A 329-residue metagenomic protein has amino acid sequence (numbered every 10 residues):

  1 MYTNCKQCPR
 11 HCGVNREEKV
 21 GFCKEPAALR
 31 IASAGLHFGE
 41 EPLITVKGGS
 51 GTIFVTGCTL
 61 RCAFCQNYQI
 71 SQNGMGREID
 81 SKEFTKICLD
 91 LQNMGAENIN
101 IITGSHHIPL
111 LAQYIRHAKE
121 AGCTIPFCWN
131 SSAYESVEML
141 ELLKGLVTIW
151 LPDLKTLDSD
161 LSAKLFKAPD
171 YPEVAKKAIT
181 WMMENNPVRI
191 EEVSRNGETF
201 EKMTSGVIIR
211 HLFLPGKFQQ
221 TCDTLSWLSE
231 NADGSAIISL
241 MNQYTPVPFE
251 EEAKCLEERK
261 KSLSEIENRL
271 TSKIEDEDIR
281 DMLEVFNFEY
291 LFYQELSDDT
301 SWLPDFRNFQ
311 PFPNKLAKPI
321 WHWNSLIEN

Functional and structural regions predicted by a protein language model:
M1-K19, V188-N329: Auxiliary Fe-S-binding modules of radical SAM enzymes
C23-W150, D158-S159, T204: Conserved Radical SAM active-site core
S71, I108, A133-S136, L154-P172 (+3 more regions): Conserved radical SAM core fold
I79, H106, F166-V174, G216 (+2 more regions): Alpha-helix N-cap and loop-to-helix initiation/capping positions
F84, L111, L140, A175 (+3 more regions): Aromatic/hydrophobic pocket-lining residues that form the small-molecule binding cavity in soluble enzyme cores
Y114-P126, K177-N185, D276-L283: Alpha-helix-loop-beta-strand connector modules within alpha/beta enzyme cores
I115-R116, F166-P169, D305-F312: Short low-complexity, flexible loop/linker segments enriched in glycine and/or proline with clustered acidic
S162-T199: Anionic-ligand binding region
